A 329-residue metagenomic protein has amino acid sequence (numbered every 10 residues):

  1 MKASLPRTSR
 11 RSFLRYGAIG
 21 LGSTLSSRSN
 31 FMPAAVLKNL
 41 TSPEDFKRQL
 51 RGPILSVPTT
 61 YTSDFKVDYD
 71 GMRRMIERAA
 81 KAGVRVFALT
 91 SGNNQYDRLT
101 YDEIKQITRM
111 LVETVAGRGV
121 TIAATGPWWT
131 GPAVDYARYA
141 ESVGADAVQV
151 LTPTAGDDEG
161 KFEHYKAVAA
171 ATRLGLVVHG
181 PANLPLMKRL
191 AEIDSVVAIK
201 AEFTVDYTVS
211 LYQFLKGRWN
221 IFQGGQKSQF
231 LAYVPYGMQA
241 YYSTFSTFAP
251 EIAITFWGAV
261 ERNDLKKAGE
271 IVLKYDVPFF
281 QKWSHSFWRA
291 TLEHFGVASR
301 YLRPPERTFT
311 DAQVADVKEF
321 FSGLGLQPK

Functional and structural regions predicted by a protein language model:
K2-L21: N-terminal secretory signal peptides and thylakoid transit peptides that target proteins across membranes
F31-A34: Boundary at the C-terminal end of the N-terminal hydrophobic targeting segment
N39, P43, K47, R51 (+2 more regions): Active-site beta->alpha loop and helix N-cap motifs at the rims of alpha/beta catalytic domains
F65, A79, L111, V168 (+5 more regions): Conserved, mostly hydrophobic/aromatic
M72, I104, T108, A133 (+6 more regions): A general structural signal for well-ordered alpha-helical segments in protein cores
Q106, M110-T114, Y139-V143, A167-T172 (+6 more regions): Alpha-helical structural signal in soluble globular domains
P181-L273: Catalytic alpha/beta core domains of metabolic enzymes, predominantly
A232-K329: Structured C-terminal cap/extension of enzyme domains
